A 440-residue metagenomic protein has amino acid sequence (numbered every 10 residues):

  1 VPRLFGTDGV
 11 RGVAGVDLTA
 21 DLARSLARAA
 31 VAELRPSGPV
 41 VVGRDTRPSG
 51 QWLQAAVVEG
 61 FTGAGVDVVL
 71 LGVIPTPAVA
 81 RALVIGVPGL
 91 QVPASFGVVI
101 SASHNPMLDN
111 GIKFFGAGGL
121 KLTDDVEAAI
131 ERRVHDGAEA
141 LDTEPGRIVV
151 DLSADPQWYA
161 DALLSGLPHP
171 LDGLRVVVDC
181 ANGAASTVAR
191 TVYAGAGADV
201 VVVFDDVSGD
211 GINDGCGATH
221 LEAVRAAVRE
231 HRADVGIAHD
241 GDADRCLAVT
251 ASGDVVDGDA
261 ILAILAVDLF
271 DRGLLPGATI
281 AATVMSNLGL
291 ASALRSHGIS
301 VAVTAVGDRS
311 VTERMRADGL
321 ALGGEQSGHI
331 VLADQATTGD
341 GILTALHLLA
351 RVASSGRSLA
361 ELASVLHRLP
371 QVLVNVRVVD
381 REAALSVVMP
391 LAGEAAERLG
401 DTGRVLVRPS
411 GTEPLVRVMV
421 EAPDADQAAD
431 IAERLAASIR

Functional and structural regions predicted by a protein language model:
V1-A64, P88-Q91, S95, V149-L174 (+1 more regions): An N-terminal, well-structured beta->alpha segment
V13, L108-H231: Gly/Ser/Thr-enriched, mixed-charge loops and adjacent short helices that form phosphate/oxyanion-binding elements
R28-A29, P36-D109, T191-V249: N-terminal small/polar loop signature for handling phosphorylated ligands or for N-terminal nucleophile
G38-D45, V69, R175-V178, A278-V284 (+2 more regions): Short glycine-rich phosphate-binding loop at a beta-alpha junction
V73-A78, A128-A160, T250-Q326, I330-V331: Proline/glycine-rich low-complexity loops and linkers
L108-R132, V249-L265, T338-V352: A short, gly/pro- and small-residue-rich
A233-V235, R272-R440: Phosphate-binding and adjacent anionic-ligand microenvironments
